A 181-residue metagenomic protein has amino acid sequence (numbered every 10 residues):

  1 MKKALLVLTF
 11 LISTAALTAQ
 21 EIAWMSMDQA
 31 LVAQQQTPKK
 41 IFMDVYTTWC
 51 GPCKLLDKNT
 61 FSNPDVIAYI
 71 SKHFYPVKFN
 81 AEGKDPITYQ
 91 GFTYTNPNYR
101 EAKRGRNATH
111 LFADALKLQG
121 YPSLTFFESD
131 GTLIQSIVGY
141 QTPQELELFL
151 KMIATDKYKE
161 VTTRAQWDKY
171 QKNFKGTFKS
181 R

Functional and structural regions predicted by a protein language model:
A4-T14: Sec-dependent N-terminal signal peptides
A15-E21: Sec/Tat signal peptide C-region and signal peptidase I cleavage site
E21-F42, D168: Short N-terminal segments immediately surrounding and downstream of signal-peptide cleavage
M27-V32, P64-I67, S71-Q135, P143 (+1 more regions): Thioredoxin-like thiol-disulfide oxidoreductase module
T37-G51, P76: Short active-site neighborhood of thiol/selenol oxidoreductases, capturing the structured segment around
K54-K58: Detector for the c-type heme attachment site
Q135-R181: Thiol-/selenol-based redox modules, centered on thioredoxin-like and closely related oxidoreductase domains
